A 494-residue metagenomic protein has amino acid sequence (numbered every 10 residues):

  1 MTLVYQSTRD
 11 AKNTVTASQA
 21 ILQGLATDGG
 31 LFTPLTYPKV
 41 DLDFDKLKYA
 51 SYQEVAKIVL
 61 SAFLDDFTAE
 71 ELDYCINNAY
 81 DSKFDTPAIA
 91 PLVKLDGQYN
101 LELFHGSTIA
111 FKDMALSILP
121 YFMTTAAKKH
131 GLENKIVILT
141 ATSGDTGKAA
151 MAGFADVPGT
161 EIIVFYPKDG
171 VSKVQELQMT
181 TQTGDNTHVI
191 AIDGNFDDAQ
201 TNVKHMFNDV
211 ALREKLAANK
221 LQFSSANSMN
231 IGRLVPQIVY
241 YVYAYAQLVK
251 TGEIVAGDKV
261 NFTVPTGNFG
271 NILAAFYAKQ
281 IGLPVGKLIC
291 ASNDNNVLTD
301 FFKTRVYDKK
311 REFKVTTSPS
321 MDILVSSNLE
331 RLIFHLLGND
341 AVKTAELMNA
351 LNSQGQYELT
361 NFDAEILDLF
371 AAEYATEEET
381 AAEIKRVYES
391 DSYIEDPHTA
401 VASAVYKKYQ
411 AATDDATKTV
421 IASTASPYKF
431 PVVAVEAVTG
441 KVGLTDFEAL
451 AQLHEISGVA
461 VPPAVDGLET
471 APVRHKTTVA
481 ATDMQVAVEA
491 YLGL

Functional and structural regions predicted by a protein language model:
M1-L494: PLP-dependent amino-acid enzyme catalytic core
